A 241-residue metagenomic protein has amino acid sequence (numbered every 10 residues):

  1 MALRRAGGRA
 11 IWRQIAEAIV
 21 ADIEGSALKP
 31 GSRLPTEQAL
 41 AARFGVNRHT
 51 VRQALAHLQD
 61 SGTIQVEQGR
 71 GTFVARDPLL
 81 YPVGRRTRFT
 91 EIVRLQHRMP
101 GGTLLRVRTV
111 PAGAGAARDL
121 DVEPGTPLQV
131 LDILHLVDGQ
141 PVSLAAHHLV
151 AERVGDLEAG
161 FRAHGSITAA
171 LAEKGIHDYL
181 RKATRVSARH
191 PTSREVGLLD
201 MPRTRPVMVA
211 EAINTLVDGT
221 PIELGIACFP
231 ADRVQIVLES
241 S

Functional and structural regions predicted by a protein language model:
M1-R48, A56, G84: Extreme N-terminal segment that seeds HTH/winged-HTH DNA-binding domains in transcriptional regulators
L3-R5, A21-D22, A39-A41, N47 (+4 more regions): A short, structure-level motif marking secondary-structure boundaries and short turns
A18-D22, H57, S61, G115 (+1 more regions): Solvent-exposed, charged/polar functional surfaces in cytosolic regulatory/catalytic domains
A27-S32, Q59-G69, F73-R76: Beta-hairpin "wing" of winged helix-turn-helix
L34, L40, L55-L58, L120 (+2 more regions): Generic leucine side-chain signal with a strong bias for well-ordered alpha-helical environments
G45, G62, E223: Active-site-proximal glycine-rich helix-loop-beta segment
R76-S241: All-alpha effector-binding/dimerization core of bacterial HTH-type transcriptional repressors
